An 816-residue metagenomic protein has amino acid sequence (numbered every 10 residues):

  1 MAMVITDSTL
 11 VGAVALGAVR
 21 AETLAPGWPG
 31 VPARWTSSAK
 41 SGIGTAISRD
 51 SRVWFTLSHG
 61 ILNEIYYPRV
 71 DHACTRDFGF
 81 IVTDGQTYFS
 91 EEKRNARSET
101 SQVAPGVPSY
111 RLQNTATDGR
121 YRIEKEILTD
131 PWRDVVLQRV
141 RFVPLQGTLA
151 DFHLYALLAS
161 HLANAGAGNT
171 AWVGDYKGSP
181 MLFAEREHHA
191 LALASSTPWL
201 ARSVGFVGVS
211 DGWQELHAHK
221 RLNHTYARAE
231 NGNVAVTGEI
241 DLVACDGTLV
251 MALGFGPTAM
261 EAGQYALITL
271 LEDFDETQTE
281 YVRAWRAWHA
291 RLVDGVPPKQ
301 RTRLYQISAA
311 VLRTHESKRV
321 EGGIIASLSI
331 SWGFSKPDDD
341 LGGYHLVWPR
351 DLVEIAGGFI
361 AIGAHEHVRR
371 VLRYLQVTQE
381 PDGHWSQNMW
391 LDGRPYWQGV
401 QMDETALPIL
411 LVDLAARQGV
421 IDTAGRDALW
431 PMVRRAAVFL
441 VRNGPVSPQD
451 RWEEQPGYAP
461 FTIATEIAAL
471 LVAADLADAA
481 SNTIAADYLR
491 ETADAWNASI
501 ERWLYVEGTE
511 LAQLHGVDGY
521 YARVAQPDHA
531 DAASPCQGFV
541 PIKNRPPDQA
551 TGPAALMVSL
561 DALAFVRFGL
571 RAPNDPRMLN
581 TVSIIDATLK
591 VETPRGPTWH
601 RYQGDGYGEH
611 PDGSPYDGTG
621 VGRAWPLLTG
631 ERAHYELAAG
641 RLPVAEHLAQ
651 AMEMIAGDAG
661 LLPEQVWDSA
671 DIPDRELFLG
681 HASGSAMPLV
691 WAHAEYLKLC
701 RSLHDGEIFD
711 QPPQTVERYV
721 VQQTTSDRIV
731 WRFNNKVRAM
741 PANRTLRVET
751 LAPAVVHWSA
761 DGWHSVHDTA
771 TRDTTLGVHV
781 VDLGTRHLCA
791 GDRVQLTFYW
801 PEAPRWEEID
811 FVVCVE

Functional and structural regions predicted by a protein language model:
M3-W28, G119-R122, D130-L137, R141-G343 (+1 more regions): Acidic/polar, glycine-enriched structural segments that form the non-catalytic walls/loops of the carbohydrate-binding
L10, A15-H72, V347, Y396-R417 (+3 more regions): C-terminal capping/lid segments that line or modulate ligand- or cofactor-binding pockets
G12-A18, E22-T115, A192-L216, A287-P298 (+1 more regions): An extended acidic
R141-P144, A290-K299, A310-H315, L352-H365 (+6 more regions): Well-ordered alpha-helical scaffold segments within catalytic/enzyme domains
V143-P144, N169-G174, E185-R186, G247 (+5 more regions): Aromatic-rich carbohydrate-recognition surfaces in CAZymes
G166, P180-Q214, G295-L304, A310 (+4 more regions): Extended ligand-binding clefts on enzyme/binding-domain cores
V311-V320, G363-S386, A428-Q449, E491-L511 (+4 more regions): Long, well-ordered core segments of solenoidal/helical folds
Q711-E816: Glycan-association/targeting regions that enable binding to alpha-glucans and other polysaccharides
